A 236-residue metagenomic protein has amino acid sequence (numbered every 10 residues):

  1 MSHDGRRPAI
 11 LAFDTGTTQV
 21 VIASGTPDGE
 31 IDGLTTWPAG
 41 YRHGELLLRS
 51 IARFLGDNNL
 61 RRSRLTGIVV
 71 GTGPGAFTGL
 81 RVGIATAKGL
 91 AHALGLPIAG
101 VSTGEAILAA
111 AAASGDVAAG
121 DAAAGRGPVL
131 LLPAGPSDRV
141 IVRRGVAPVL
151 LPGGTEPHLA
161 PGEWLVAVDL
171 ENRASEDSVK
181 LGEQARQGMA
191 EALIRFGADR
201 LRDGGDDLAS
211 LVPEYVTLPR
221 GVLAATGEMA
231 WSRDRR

Functional and structural regions predicted by a protein language model:
M1-I31, P38-E45, A99, T103-R236: Oxyanion-binding and handling regions
L34, L65-I68, E214: Generic beta-strand hydrophobic packing signal
P38-A39, I51, P74: Short, well-ordered turn and helix-capping elements at secondary-structure junctions
L48: Nucleic-acid-processing active sites and adjacent nucleic-acid-binding tracks, predominantly divalent metal-dependent
I51, A87, L108: Generic structural marker for isolated residues within well-ordered, non-membrane alpha-helices of soluble domains
I51-G67, G115, P157-G162: Phosphate/pyrophosphate-binding loops at sites that engage ATP/ADP/AMP, CoA/4′-phosphopantetheine, polyphosphate
R53, K88, H92, A113 (+1 more regions): Short, well-ordered alpha-helices that flank and scaffold nucleotide-derived cofactor binding pockets
V69-I98, T103: DPxDG-like acidic metal-binding loop motif
